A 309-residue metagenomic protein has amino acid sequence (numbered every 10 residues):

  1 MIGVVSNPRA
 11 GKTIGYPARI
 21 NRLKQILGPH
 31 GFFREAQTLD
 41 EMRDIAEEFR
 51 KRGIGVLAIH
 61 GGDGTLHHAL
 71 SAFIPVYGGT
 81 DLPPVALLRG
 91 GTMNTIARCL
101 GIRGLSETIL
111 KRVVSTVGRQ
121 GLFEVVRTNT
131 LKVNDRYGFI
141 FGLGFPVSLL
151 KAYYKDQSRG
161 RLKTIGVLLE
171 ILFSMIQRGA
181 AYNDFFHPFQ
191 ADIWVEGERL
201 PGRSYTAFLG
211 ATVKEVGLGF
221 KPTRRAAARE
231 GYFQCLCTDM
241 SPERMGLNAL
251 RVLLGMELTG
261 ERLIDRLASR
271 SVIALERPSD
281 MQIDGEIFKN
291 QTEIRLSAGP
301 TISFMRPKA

Functional and structural regions predicted by a protein language model:
M1-H60, T65-S71, P75-V76, L110-K111: ATP/NTP phosphate-donor binding region
S6-R9, G90, T238-M240, P307: Cofactor-binding loop segments of dinucleotide-utilizing enzymes, especially the Rossmann-like FAD- and NAD(P)+-binding
I14, H68-L70, I96-R98, L150 (+2 more regions): Short glycine-/acidic-enriched loop or helix-start segments at secondary-structure transitions that form or flank
R19-R22, I74-P75, Y154-K155, R224-A227 (+1 more regions): Short, solvent-exposed amphipathic alpha-helical segments in soluble enzyme and RNA/protein-processing domains
A36, G78-T206: Catalytic core of DAGKc-family lipid kinases
G142, P146, L209-R224, I287: Glycine-rich phosphate/pyrophosphate-binding beta-alpha loops
V195-G202, K221-A309: ATP/nucleoside-binding phosphotransfer catalytic cores, i.e., glycine-rich phosphate-binding loops
